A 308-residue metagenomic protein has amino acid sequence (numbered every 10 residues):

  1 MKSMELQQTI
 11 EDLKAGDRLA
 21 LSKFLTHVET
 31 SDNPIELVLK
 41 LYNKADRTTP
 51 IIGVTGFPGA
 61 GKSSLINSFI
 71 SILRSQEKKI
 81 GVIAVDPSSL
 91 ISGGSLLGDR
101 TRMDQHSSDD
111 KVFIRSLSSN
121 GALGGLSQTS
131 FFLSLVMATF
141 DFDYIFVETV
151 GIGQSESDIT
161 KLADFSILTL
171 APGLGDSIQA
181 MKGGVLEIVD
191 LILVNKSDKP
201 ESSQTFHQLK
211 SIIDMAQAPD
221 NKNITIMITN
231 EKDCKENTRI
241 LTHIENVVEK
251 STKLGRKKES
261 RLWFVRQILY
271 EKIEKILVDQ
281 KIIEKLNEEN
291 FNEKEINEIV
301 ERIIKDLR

Functional and structural regions predicted by a protein language model:
E5-I52, F57-A60, S71-S155, F165-L168: Nucleotide-state-sensitive switch-loop elements of NTP-binding domains
S63: Walker A/P-loop
P87-L90, S119-N120, G151-G153, G173-D176 (+2 more regions): Conserved nucleotide-binding/hydrolysis micro-motifs of P-loop NTPases
L126, G153-I159, S177-Q179, E201-T205: Conserved ATPase-coupling elements of RecA-like P-loop NTPase cores
T139, S155-G173, G183-L193: Inter-motif core of Ras-like GTPase G domains
L191, S197-K250: Canonical P-loop GTPase G-domain recognition
I228, R239-R308: Long, well-ordered amphipathic alpha-helical subdomains in the mid-to-C-terminal portions of large enzyme subunits
